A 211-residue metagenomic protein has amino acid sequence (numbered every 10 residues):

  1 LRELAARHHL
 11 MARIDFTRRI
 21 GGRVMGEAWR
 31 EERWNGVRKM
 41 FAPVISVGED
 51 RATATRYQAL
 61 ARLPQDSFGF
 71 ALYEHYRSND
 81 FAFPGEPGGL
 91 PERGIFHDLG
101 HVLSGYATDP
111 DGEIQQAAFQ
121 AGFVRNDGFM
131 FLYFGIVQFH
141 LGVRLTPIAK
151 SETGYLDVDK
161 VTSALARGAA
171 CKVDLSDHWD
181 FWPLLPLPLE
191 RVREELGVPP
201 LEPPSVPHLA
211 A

Functional and structural regions predicted by a protein language model:
L1-Q58, P207-A211: The feature captures two recurrent sequence modes
H8, G48, G168, K172 (+2 more regions): Short, flexible helical or helix-coil boundary motifs
A12, N35-L187: Core of folded catalytic or high-affinity ligand/protein-binding domains in predominantly eukaryotic proteins
G22-R23, E86, V198: Intrinsically disordered, low-complexity regions
S176-A211: Acidic, carboxylate-rich catalytic segments that either coordinate divalent cations
